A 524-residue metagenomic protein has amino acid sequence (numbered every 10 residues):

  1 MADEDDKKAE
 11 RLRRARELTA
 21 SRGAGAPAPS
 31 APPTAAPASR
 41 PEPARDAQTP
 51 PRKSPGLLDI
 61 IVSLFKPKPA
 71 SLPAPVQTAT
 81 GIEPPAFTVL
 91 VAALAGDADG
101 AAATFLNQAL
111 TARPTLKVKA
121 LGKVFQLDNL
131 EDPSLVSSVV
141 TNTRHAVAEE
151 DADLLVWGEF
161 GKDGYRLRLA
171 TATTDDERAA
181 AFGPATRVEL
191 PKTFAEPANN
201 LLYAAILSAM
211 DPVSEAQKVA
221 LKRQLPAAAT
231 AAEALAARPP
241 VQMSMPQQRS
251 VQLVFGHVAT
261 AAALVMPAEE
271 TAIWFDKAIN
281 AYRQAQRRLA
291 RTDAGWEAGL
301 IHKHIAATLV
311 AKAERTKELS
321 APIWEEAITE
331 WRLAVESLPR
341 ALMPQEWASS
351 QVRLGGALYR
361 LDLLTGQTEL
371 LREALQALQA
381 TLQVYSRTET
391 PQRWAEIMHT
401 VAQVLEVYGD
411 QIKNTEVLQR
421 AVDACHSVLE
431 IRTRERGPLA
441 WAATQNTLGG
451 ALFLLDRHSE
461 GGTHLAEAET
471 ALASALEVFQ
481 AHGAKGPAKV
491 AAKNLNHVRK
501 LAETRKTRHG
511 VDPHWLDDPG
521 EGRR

Functional and structural regions predicted by a protein language model:
D6-R52: N-terminal intrinsically disordered, low-complexity tails
S21, P50-E83: Short N-terminal or domain-adjacent regulatory/targeting segments
I82-T143, F160: Short beta-strand->alpha-helix linker/helix-N-cap micro-motif that forms a surface specificity/interaction loop
S134-L207: Amphipathic beta-strand/beta-sheet edge segments enriched in Tyr/Trp
P191-V219, R223, Q242-M266, G295-T316 (+4 more regions): Amphipathic alpha-helical repeat scaffolds of TPR domains
Q217-A236, E269-R287, S320-L333, T368-A380 (+2 more regions): Helix-turn-helix repeat elements of alpha-solenoid scaffolds
A232-R249, E269, R283-G299, T316-K317 (+6 more regions): Flexible helix-coil transition and linker loops at the boundaries of alpha-helical arrays
A484-R524: Terminal, low-structured helical/coil segments at or just beyond the last alpha-helical repeat
